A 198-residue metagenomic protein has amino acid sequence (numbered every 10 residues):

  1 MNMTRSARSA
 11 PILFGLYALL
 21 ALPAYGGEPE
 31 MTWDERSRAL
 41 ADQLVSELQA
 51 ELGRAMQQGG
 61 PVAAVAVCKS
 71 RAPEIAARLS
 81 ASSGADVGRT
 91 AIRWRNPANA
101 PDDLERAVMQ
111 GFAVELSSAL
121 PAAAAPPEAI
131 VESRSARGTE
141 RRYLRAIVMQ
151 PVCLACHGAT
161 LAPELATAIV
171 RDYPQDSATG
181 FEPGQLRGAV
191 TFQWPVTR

Functional and structural regions predicted by a protein language model:
N2-F14: Bacterial N-terminal signal peptides that target proteins for export
N2-R5, A24-M31: Basic/polar N-terminal segments that are highly enriched at the extreme N-terminus, encompassing both cleavable
P11-P23: Bacterial N-terminal signal peptides
G27-M149, L165-R198: Extracytoplasmic c-type cytochrome modules immediately beyond a signal peptide or single-pass transmembrane anchor
Q150-T160: The canonical Cys-X-X-Cys-His
